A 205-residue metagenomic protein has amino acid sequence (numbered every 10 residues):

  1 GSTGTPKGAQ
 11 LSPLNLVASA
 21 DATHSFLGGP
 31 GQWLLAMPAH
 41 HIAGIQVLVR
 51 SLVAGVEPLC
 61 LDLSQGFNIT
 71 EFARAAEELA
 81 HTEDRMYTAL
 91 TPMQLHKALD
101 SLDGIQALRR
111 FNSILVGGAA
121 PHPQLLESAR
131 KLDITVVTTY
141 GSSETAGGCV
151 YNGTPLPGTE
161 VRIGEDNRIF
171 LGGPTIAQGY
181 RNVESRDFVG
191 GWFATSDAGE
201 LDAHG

Functional and structural regions predicted by a protein language model:
G1-D21: Conserved AMP-binding A3 loop
L14, M93, A119-A120, T175: Alpha-helix/helix-capping structural signal
A18-Q32, H40-E83: Conserved AMP-binding/adenylation subdomain of ANL enzymes
G31, M86-Y87, N112, D197: Conserved acidic residues
T91, G118, G141, G173 (+1 more regions): Active-site glycine-centered loops adjacent to acidic/histidine catalytic or metal-binding residues that shape
D100-N152: Gly/Ser/Thr-rich phosphate-binding loop
F170-G205: Conserved ATP-binding/catalytic segment of the ANL
